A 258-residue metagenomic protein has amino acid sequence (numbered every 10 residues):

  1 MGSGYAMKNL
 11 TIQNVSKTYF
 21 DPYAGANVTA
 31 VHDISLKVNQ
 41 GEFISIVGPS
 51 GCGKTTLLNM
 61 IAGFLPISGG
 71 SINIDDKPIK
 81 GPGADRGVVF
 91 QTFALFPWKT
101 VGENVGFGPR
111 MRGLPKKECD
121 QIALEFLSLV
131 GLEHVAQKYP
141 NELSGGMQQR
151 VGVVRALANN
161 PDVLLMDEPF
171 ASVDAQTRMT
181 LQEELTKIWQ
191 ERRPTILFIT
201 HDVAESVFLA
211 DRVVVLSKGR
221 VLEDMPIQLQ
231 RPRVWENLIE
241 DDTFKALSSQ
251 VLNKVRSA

Functional and structural regions predicted by a protein language model:
V47-P49: The feature captures the beta-strand-to-loop junction immediately N-terminal to the Walker
A62: Helix-to-loop junction immediately C-terminal to a conserved catalytic motif
G70-P82: Conserved ABC transporter NBD signature motif
K99-G106: Short coil-to-helix segment of the ABC ATPase nucleotide-binding domain corresponding to the Q-loop/switch region
G106, R110, P115-H134, K187: Conserved ABC ATPase "signature" region
K138-N141, N159: Conserved signature/switch motifs of ABC ATPase nucleotide-binding domains
L164-D167: Catalytic Walker B motif of ABC-type/P-loop ATPase nucleotide-binding domains
